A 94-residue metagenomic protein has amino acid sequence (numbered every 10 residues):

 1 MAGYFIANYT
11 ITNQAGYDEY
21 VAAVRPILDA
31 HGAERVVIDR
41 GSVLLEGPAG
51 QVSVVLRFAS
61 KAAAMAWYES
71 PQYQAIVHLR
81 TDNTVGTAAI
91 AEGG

Functional and structural regions predicted by a protein language model:
M1-V52, F58-E69, E92-G94: Short S/T/G/P-rich N-terminal loop/turn motif that feeds into the first structured element of a domain
V52-V54, G86-T87: Generic beta-strand structural signal
K61-A89: C-terminal structural segments of small proteins and small subunits
